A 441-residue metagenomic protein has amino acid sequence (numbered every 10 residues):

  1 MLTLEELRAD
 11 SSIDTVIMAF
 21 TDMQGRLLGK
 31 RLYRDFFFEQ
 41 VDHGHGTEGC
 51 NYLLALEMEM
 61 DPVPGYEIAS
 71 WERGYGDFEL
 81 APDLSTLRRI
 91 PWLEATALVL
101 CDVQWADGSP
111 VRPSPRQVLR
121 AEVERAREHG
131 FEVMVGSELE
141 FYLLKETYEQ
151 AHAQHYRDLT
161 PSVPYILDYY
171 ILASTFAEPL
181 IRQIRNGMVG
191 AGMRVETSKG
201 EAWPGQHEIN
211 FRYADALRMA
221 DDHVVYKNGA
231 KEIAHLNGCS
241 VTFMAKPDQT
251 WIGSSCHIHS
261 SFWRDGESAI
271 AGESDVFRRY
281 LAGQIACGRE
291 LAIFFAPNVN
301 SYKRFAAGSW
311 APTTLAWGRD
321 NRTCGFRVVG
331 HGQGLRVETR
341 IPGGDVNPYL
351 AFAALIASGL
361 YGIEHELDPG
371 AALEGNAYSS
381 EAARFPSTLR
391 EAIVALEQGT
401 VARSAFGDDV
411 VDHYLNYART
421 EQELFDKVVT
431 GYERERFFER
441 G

Functional and structural regions predicted by a protein language model:
M1-T197, M219, E381-G441: ATP/Mg2+-dependent ligation/transfer catalytic cores
L2, E232-I233, C239-S240, W263-G441: Catalytic-core signal marking the mid-to-C-terminal active-site face
M23-L28, D107, L143, P204-G205 (+5 more regions): Flexible loop/turn segments at secondary-structure boundaries
R88-A95, V133, S198-W203, W251 (+2 more regions): Short glycine/proline-enriched loop/turn "hinge" motifs that connect secondary-structure elements and lie
V99-W105, H207-Y213, S260: Short, hydrophobic beta-strand segments
M134-Y142, H155-I171, A191-F211, V241-H259 (+1 more regions): Core alpha/beta catalytic barrel or barrel-like domain that forms the active/cofactor pocket in diverse metabolic
L172-A177, I181-V195, I209-A216, K227-F243 (+2 more regions): Accessory "access/gating" subregions that flank catalytic or transport cores
Y213-V224, D248-Q249: Active-site neighborhood of thiol-dependent amide/isopeptide-bond enzymes
